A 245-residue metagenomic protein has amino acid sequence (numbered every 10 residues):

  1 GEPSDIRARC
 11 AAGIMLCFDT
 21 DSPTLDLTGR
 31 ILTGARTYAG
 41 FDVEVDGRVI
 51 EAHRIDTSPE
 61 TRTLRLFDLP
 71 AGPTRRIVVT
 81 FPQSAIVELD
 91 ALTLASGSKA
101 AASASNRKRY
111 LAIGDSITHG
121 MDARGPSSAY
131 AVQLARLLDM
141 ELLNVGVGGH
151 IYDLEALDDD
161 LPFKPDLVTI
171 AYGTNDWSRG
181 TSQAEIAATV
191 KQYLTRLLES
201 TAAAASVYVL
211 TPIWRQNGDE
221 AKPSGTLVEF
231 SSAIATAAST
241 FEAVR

Functional and structural regions predicted by a protein language model:
G1-Y110: N-terminal secretory targeting modules
R9, S22, E155-R245: Alpha-helical cap/lid subdomain in secreted, periplasmic, or secretory-pathway luminal O-acyl-processing enzymes
L27, I113-G114, L210: Short hydrophobic segments within beta-strands
I31-T33, S116, T174, I213: Residue-level signal for short, function-critical loop segments
G40, V132, A235: Short glycine-/small-residue-rich flexible loop motifs, especially phosphate/cofactor-binding loops
T57, I117, G149-I151, W214 (+1 more regions): Residue-level detector of flexible, active-site-proximal loop/helix-junction positions within diverse enzyme catalytic
P70, S103, A135, E199-S200 (+1 more regions): Generic structural signal for beta-strand residues in well-ordered domains
V78-G148, D153-K164: Serine-esterase "nucleophile elbow" of acetyl-processing enzymes
